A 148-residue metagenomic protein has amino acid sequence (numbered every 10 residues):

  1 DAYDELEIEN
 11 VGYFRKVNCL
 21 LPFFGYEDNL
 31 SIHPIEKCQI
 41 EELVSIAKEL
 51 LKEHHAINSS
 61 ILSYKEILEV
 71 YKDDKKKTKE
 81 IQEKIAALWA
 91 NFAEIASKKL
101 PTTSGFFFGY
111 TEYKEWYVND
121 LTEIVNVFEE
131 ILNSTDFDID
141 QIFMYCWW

Functional and structural regions predicted by a protein language model:
D1-W148: Acidic (Asp/Glu-rich) sequence patches and key acidic residues that form negatively charged surfaces used
